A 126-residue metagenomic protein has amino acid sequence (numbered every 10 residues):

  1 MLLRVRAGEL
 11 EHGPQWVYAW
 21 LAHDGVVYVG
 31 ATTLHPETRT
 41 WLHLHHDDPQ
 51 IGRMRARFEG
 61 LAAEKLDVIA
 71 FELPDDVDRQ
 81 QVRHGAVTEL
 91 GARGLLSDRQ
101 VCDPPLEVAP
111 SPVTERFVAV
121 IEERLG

Functional and structural regions predicted by a protein language model:
M1-Q15, A19-V26, T33-G126: Boundary/linker segments flanking structured domains
